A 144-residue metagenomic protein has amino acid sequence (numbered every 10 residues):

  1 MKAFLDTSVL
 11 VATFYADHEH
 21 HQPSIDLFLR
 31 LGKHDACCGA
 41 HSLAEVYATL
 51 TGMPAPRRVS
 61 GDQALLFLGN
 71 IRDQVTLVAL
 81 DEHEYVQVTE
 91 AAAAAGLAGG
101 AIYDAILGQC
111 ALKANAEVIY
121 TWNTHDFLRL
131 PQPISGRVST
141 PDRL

Functional and structural regions predicted by a protein language model:
M1-C38, P54-L66, R129, D142: Short, well-structured N-terminal submotif of metal-dependent ribonuclease cores
K2, A105-L144: Acidic, PIN/NYN-like endoribonuclease modules and their adjacent C-terminal/linker elements
S8-V9, H41, I106, H125: Alpha-helix/helix-capping structural signal
T13, R30-H34, T49, M53-P56 (+2 more regions): Alpha-helix C-capping/helix-to-loop hinge sites
H21-S24, L43, A64, L68 (+2 more regions): A general structural signal for well-ordered alpha-helical segments in protein cores
S60, L68-Y85, T89, G96 (+1 more regions): Short acidic, glycine/proline-enriched helix-loop-strand junctions
T76-T124: Active-site neighborhoods of divalent-metal-dependent phosphate/nucleic-acid chemistry enzymes
